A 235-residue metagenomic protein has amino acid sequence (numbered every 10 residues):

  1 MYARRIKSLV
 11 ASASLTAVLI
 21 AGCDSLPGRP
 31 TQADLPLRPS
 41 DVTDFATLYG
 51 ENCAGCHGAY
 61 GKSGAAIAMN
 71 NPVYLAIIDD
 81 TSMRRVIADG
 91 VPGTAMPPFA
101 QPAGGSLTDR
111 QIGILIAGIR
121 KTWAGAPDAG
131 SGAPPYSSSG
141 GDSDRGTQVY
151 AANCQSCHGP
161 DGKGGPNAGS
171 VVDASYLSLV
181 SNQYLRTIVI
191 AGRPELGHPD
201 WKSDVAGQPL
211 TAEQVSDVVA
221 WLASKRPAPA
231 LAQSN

Functional and structural regions predicted by a protein language model:
Y2-A13: Bacterial N-terminal signal peptides that target proteins for export
L19-G22: C-terminal motif of bacterial Sec signal peptides marking the signal peptidase cleavage site
D24-T47, K121-V149, A232-N235: Electrostatic cytochrome c docking/interface patches
L35, P39-V42, A46, G58-A88 (+5 more regions): Gly/Gly-Pro-rich "capping" loops immediately C-terminal to redox-active cysteine motifs in periplasmic/lumenal
P39-T43, T47-G50, I77, G105-D109 (+3 more regions): Short, solvent-exposed loop/helix junctions and linker helices that flank or host conserved functional motifs
F45, Y49-A59, L115, G146-P160 (+1 more regions): The canonical Cys-X-X-Cys-His
G64-P72, D89-T122, A129-G140, G165-S170 (+3 more regions): Axial heme c-ligation environment in periplasmic c-type cytochrome domains
